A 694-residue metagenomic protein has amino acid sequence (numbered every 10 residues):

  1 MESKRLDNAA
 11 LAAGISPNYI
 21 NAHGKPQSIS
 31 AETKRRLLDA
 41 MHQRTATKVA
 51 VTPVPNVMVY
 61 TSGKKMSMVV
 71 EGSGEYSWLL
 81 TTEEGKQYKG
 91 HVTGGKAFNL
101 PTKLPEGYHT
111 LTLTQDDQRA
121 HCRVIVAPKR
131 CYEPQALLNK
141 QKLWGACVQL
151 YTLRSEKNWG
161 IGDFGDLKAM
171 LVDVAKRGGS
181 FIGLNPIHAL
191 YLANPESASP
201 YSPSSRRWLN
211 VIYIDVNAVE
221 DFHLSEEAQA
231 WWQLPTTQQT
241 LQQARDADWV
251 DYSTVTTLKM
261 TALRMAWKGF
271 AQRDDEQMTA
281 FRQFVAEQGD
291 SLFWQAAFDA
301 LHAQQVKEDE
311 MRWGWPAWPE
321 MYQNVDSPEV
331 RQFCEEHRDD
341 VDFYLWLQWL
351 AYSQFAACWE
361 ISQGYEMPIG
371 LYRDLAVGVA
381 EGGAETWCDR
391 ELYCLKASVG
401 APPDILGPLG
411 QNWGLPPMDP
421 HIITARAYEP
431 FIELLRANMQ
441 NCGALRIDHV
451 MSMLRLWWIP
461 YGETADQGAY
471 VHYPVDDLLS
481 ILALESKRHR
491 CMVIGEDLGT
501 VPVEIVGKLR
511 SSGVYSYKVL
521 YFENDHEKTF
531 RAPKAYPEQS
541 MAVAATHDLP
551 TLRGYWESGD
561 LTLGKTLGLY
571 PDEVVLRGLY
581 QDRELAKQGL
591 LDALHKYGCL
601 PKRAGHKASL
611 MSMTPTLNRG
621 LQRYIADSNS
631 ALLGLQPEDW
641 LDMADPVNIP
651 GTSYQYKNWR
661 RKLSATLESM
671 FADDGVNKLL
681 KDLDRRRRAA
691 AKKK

Functional and structural regions predicted by a protein language model:
D39-A46, N56-G63, T81-G85, K89-G95 (+3 more regions): Acidic/aromatic-lined carbohydrate-recognition and catalytic surfaces of CAZymes acting on diverse glycans
W144-V148, I182-L184, L371-R373, L445 (+4 more regions): Hydrophobic faces of well-ordered beta-strands that scaffold small-molecule active sites in alpha/beta enzyme cores
Q149-G165, D246, E335-L350, N412-E429 (+3 more regions): The substrate-binding groove and active-site-proximal loops of carbohydrate-active enzymes, especially glycoside
A198-E226, E385-L409, A469-L479, V514-H526: Acidic, His- and aromatic-enriched active-site or binding-groove loops in soluble protein domains that engage sugars
A280, F284, D497-W640: Conserved alpha/beta catalytic core and glycan-binding cleft of carbohydrate-active enzymes
L347-G364, A427-V514: Active-site neighborhood of glycoside hydrolase catalytic domains
P368-P430, L434-A437, L456-H472: Substrate-binding/active-site clefts of carbohydrate-active enzymes
L641-D673: Low-complexity, glycine/alanine/valine/leucine- and proline-rich hydrophobic stretches
